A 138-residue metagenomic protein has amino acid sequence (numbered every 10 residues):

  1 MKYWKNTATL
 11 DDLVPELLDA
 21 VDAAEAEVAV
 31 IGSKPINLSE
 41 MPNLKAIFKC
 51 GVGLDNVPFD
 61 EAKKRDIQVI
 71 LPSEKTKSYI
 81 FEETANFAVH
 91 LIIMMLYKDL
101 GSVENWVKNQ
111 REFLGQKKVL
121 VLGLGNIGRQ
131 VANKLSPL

Functional and structural regions predicted by a protein language model:
M1-I31: N-terminal glycine-/charge-rich "phosphate-binding" loop or analogous flexible N-terminal tail
N6, V52, L124: Cofactor-binding loop segments of dinucleotide-utilizing enzymes, especially the Rossmann-like FAD- and NAD(P)+-binding
A8-V14, I36-L38, L54, R129: Short, charged/polar "capping" segments at the starts of alpha-helices and the immediately preceding loops
D12-L13, N109-L138: Rossmann-like dinucleotide/phosphate-binding beta-alpha-beta segment
V21-A24, M41, L114: A short, aliphatic-rich alpha-helical micro-motif
E27-V103: Phosphate/diphosphate ligand-binding glycine-rich loop within oxidoreductases
G101-R111: Short helix/loop segment immediately N-terminal to the Walker
